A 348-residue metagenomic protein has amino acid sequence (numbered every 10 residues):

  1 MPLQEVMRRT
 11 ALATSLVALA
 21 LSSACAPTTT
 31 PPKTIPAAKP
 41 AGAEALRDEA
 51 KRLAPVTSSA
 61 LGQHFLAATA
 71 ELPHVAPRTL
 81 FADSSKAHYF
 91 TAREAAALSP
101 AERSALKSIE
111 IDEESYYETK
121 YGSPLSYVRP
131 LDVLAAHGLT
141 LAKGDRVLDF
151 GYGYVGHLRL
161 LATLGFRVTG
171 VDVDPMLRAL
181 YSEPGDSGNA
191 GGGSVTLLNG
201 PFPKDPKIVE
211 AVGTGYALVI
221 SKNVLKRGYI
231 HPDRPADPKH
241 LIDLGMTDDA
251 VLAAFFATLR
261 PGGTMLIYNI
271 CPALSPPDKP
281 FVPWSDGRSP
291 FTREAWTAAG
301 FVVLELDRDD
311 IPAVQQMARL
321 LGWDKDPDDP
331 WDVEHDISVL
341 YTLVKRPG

Functional and structural regions predicted by a protein language model:
Y121-G144: Conserved alpha-helix/loop element of class I SAM-dependent methyltransferases that forms part of the SAM/SAH-binding
K143-G153: Conserved class I S-adenosyl-L-methionine
Y154-G165: Conserved SAM-binding loop of SAM-dependent methyltransferases across substrates and taxa, primarily the Class I
R167-D172: Conserved SAM-binding motif I beta-strand of class I
K207-L218: A short acidic, Gly/Pro-enriched loop at the edge of an enzyme's catalytic core that lines a small-molecule cofactor
R234-P261: A short glycine-rich, Lys/Arg-flanked "PGG" loop and its adjoining helix->strand segment in the class I
G262-N269: Conserved beta-strand signature within the Rossmann-like core of class I S-adenosyl-L-methionine
P283-P347: Class I S-adenosyl-L-methionine
